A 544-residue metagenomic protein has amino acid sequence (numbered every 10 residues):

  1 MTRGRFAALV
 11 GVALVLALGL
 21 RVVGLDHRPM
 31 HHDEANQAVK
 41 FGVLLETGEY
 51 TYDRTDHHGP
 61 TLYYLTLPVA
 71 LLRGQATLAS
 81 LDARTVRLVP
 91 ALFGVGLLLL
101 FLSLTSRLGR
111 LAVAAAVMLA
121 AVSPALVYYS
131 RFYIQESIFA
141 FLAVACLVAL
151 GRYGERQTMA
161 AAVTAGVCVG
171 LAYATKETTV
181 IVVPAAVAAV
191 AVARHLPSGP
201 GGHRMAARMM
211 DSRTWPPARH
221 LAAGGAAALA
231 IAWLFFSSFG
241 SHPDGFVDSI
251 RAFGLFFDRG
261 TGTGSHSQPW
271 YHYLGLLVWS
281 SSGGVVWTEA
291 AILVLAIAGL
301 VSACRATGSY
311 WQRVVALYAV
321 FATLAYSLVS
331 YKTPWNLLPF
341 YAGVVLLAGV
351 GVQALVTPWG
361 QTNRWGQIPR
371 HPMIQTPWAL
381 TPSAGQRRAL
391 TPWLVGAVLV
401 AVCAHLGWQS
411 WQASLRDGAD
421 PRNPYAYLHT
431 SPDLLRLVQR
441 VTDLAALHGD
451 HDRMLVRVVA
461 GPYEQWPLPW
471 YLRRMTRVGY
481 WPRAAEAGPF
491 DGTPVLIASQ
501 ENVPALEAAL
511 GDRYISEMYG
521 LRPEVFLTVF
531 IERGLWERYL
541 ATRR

Functional and structural regions predicted by a protein language model:
T2-N363, W408-W411, H429: Membrane-integral, polyisoprenol-dependent glycosyltransferases of the GT-C/oligosaccharyltransferase superfamily
G11, C304, V352-A413: Signature aromatic-anchored transmembrane alpha helix within multi-pass, membrane-resident enzymes that catalyze glycan
Y64, P467-W470, A505: Phosphate- and divalent-cation-binding pockets in alpha/beta enzyme and binding domains that engage nucleotide-derived
L126, A322-T323, E464, A484-E486 (+1 more regions): Solvent-exposed loop/turn segments at secondary-structure junctions within structured extracellular/periplasmic domains
A226, L447-D452, A485-G492: Flexible, charged surface loops at secondary-structure boundaries
P392-R473, V525-L527, I531-R544: Membrane-proximal, lumen/periplasm-facing interface regions of secretory-pathway glyco- and lipid-modifying enzymes
A445, F490-R544: Aromatic/acidic, Gly/Pro-rich catalytic loop(s) in extracytoplasmic/lumenal soluble domains of multi-pass membrane
L472-P489: A short, well-structured beta->alpha microelement
